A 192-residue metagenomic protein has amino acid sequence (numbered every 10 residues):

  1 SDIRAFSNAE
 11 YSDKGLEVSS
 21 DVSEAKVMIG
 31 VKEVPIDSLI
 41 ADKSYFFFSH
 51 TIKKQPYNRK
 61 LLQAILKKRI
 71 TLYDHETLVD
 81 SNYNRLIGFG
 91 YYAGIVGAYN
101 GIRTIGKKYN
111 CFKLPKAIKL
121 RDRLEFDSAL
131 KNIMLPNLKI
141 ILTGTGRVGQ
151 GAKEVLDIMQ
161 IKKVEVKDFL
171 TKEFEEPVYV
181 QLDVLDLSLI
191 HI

Functional and structural regions predicted by a protein language model:
S1-A64: An N-terminal-biased, well-structured beta-alpha scaffold segment characteristic of Rossmann-like dinucleotide-binding
I36-L138: Glycine/serine-rich phosphate-binding loop and adjoining beta1-alpha1 elements at the start of nucleotide-handling
L114-A129, Q160-V178: Short mixed-charge
T145: Glycine-rich Rossmann-fold phosphate-binding loop(s) that bind the pyrophosphate of adenine dinucleotide cofactors
G149: N-terminal Rossmann-fold NAD(P) dinucleotide-binding loop
E154: Catalytic core of tubulin tyrosine ligase-like
I190-I192: Conserved small/polar residues in nucleotide/adenosyl-binding loops
